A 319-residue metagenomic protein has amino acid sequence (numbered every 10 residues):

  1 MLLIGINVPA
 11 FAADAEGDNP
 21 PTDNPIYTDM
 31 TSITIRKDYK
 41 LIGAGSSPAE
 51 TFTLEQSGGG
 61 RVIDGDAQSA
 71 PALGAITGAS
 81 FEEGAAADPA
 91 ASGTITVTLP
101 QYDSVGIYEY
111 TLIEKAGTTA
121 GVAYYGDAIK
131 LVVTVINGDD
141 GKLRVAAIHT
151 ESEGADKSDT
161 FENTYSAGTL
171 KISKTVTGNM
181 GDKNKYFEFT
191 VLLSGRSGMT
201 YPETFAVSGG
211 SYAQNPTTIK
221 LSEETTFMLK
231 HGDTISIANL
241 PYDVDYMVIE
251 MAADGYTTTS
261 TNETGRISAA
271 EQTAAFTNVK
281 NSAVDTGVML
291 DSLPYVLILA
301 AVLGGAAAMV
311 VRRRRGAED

Functional and structural regions predicted by a protein language model:
M1-D319: Solvent-exposed loop/turn and edge beta-strand elements of beta-rich ligand-binding domains
